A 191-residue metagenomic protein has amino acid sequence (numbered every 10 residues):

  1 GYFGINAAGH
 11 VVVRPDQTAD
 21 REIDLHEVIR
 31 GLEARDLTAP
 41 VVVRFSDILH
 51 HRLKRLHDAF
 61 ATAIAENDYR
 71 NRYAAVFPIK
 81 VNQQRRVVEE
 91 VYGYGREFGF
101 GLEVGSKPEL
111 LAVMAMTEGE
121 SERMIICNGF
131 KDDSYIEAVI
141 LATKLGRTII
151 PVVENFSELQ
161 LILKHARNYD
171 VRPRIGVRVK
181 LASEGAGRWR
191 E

Functional and structural regions predicted by a protein language model:
G1-Y2: N-terminal, charge-rich interaction modules
I5-Q83: Low-complexity, highly charged intrinsically disordered N-terminal segments that act as targeting/localization
N67-E191: Active-site-proximal beta-alpha core segment in soluble small-molecule metabolic enzymes
